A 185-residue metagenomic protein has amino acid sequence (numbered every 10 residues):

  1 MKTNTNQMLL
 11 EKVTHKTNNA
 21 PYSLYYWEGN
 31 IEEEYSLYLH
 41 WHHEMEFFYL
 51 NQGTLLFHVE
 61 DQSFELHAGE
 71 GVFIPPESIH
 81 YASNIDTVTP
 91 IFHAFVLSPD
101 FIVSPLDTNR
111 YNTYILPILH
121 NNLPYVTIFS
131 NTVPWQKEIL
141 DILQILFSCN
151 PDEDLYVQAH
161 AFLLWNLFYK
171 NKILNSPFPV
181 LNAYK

Functional and structural regions predicted by a protein language model:
M1-H67, G71, S78, N112 (+1 more regions): Generic protein-terminus/edge-of-domain signal
K2-S23, I79, S83-I145: A hydrophobic/aromatic-rich effector-binding and dimerization subdomain of bacterial HTH-type transcriptional regulators
F57, S104-P105, S176: Short acidic, gly/pro-rich beta-turn/loop elements at beta-sheet edges and active-site/ligand-binding grooves
E60-Q62, N84-I85, I173: Surface loops and adjacent helix of pleckstrin homology
Y125-W135, F147-H160, W165-K185: Short, Lys/Arg-enriched, Trp-marked, Pro/Gly-tolerant hinge/linker segments that flank
